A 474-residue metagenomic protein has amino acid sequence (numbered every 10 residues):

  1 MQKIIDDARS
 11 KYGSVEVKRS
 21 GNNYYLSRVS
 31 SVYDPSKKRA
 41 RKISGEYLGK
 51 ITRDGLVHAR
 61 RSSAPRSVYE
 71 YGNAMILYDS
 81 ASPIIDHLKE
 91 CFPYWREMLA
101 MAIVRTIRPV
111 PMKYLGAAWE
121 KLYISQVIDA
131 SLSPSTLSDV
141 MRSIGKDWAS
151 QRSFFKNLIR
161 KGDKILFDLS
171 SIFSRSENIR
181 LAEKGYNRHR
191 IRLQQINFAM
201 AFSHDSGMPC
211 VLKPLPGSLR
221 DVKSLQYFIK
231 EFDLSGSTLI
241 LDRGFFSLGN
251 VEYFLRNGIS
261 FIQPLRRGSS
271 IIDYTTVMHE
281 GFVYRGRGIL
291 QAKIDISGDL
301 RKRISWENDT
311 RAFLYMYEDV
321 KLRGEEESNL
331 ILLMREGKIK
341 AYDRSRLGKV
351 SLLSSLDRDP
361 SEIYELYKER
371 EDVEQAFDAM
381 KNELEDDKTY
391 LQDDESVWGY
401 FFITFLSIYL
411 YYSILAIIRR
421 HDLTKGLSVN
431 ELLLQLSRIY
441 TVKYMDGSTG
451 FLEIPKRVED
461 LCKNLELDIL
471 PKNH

Functional and structural regions predicted by a protein language model:
M1-L166, S170-N178, A199-L212, Q226 (+1 more regions): Dynamic "connector" segments at or just before major functional cores
P109, F154-P216, F313-R346: Active-site cores of enzymes that catalyze phosphoryl transfer or operate on phosphate-rich substrates
Q194-I196, V211-P214, I259-K368, S437-H474: An anionic, glycine-rich sequence signature occurring as long contiguous blocks
K213-L234: Active-site beta-loop-alpha junctions of metal-dependent nucleic acid enzymes, especially the RNase H-like/DDE
I240-G249, R267-S270, S396: Acidic, metal-coordinating catalytic cores used for nucleic-acid/nucleotide bond scission and strand-transfer chemistry
E362-L391: Short amphipathic alpha-helical "interface-anchor" segments enriched in bulky aromatics
D393-L415: Basic, amphipathic alpha-helical segments enriched in Lys/Arg and hydrophobic/aromatic residues
I408-Y440: Conserved nucleotidyltransferase catalytic core and NTase-mimicking acidic/glycine-rich helix/loop elements in nucleic
